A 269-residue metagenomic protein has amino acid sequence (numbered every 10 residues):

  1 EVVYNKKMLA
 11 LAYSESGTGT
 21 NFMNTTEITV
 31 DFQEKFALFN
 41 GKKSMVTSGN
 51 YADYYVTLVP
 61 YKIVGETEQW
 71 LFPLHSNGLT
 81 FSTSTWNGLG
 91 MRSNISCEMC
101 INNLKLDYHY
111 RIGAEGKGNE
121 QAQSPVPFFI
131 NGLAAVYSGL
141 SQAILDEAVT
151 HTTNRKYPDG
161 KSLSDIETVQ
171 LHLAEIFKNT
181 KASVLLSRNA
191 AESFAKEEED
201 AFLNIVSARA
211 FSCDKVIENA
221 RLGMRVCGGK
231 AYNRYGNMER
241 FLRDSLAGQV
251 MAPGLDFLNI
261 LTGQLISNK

Functional and structural regions predicted by a protein language model:
E1-T47: Glycine-rich flavin
S44-G49, F128-G132, G248: Glycine-rich phosphate/pyrophosphate-binding beta-alpha loops
M45-F81: A short core secondary-structure module
N87-T180: Glycine-rich beta->alpha junctions and the first turn(s) of the following alpha-helix
P127-I130, S164-E175, F202-F211, E239-A247: Alpha-helical scaffold segments that form or flank carboxylate-/histidine-based iron centers
A134, S141, A148, I176 (+4 more regions): Amphipathic alpha-helices that form helix-helix packing interfaces
K181-F211, M224-Y232: C-terminal helix-coil-helix/basic helical segment that borders enzyme active sites and/or dimer interfaces and provides
C227-K269: Glycine-rich phosphate/cofactor-binding loops in nucleotide/flavin-utilizing enzymes
